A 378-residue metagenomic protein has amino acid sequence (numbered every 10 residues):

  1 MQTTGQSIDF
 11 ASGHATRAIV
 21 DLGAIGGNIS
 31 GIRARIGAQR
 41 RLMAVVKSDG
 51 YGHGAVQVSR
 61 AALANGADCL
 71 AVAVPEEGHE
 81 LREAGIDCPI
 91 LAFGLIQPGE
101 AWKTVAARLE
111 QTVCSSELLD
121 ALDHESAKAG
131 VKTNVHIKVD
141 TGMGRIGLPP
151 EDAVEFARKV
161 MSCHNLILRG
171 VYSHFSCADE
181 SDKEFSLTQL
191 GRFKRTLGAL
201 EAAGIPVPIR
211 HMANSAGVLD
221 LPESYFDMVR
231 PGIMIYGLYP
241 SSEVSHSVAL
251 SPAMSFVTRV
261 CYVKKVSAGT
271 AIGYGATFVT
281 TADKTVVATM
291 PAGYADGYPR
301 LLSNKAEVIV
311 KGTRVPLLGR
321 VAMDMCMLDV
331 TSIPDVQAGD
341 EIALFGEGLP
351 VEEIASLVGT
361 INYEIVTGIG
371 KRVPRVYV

Functional and structural regions predicted by a protein language model:
M1-L22, G26, S30, A34 (+7 more regions): Active-site anion/phosphate-binding pocket segments in diverse small-molecule metabolic enzymes
T4-S12, T16-V20, A24-G27, R40-H211: Active-site-proximal beta-alpha core segment in soluble small-molecule metabolic enzymes
